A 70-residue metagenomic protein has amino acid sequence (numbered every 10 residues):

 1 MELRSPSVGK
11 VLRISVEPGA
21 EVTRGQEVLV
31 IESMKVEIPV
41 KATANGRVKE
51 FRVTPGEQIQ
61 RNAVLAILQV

Functional and structural regions predicted by a protein language model:
M1-K10, E27-T43, V70: Short beta-strand-turn/beta-hairpin segments enriched in glycine/proline and small hydrophobics that form edge-strand
M1-L3, E17-A20: Generic structural signal for short, solvent-exposed loop/turn connectors between secondary structure elements
S7, R13-E17, E50-V53: Short histidine-centered loop motifs in beta-beta connectors
V8-K10, E21, R47, Q58: Generic "edge-of-domain/loop-turn" microfeature
V11-R13, E37, V48, L65: Conserved catalytic core of two-component sensor histidine kinases, primarily the HATPase_c ATP-binding
P18-V28, P55-L65: Short, well-structured beta-strand-loop connectors
I31-S33, E50-F51, G56-I59, L68-V70: Short, surface-exposed, polar/charged, turn-prone segments marking secondary-structure boundaries
A44-N45, E50: Juxtamembrane/interface motifs at transmembrane-helix termini
